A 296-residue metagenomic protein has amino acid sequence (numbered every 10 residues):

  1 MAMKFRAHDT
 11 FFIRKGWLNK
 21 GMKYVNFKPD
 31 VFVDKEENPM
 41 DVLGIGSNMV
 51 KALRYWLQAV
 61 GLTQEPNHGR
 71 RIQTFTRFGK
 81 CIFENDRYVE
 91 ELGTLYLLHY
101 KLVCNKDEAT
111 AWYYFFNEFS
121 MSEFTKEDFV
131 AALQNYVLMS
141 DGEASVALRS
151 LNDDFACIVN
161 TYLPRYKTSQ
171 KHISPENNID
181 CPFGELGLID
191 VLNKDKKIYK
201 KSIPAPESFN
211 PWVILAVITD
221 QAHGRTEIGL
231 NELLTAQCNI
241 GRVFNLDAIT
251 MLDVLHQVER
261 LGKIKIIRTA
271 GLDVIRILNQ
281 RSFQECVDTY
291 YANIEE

Functional and structural regions predicted by a protein language model:
M1-E296: Donor-sugar nucleotide-binding helix/loop cap in glycosyltransferases
